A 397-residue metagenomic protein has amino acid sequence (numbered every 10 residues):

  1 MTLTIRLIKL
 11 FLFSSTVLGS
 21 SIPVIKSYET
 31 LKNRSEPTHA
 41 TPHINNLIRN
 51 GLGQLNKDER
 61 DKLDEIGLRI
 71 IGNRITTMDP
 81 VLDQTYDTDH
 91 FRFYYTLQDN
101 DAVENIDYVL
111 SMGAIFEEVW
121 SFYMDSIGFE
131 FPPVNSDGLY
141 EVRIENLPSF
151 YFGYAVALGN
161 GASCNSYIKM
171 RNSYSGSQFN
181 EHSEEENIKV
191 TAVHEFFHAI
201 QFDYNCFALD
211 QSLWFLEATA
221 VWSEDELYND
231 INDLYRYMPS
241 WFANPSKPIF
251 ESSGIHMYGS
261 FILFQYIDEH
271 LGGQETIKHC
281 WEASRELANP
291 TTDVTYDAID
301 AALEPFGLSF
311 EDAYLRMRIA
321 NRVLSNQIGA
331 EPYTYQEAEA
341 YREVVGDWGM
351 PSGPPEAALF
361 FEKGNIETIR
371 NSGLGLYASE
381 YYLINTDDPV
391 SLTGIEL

Functional and structural regions predicted by a protein language model:
T2-F13: Sec-dependent signal peptide recognition, specifically the positively charged N-region followed immediately by
L18-T85, E356-L397: N-terminal low-structure segments adjacent to metalloprotease catalytic domains across cellular compartments
L18-V24, P37, N105, T292 (+1 more regions): Intrinsic-disorder-associated interaction segments
P80-D99, R236, S284, A288: Short, compositionally biased low-complexity segments
T88-S212, T219, D230-I231: Juxtacatalytic substrate-recognition/specificity segment
S136-V142, H279-E286: Short, charge- and proline-biased low-complexity linear segments that act as flexible interaction/docking motifs
L158-S163, E186-T191, C206-L271, E275 (+1 more regions): Acidic/His/Gly-enriched intrinsically disordered linker/tail segments that often contain short helix/coil "MoRF-like"
L287-L397: Beta/coil-rich, acidic/histidine-enriched accessory regions frequently appended to metallopeptidases
